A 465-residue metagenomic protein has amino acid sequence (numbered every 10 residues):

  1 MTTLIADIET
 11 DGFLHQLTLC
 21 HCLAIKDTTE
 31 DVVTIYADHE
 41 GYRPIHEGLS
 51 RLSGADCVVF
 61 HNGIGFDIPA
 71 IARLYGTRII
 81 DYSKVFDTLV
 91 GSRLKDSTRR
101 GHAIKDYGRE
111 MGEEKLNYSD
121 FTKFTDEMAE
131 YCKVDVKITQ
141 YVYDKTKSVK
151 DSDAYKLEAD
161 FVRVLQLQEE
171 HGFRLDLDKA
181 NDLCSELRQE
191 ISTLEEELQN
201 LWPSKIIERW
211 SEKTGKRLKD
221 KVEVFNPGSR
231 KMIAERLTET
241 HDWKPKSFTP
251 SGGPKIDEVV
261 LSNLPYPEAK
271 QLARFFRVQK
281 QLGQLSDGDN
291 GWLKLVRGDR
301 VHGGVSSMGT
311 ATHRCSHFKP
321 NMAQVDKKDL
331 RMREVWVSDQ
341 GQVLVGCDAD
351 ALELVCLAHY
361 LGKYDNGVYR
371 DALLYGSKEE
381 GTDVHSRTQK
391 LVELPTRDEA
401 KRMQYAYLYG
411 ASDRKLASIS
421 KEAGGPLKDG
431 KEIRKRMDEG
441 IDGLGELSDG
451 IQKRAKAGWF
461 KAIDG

Functional and structural regions predicted by a protein language model:
M1-E9, L17, C22, E110 (+5 more regions): Conserved "right-hand" nucleotidyltransferase catalytic core of DNA-directed polymerases
T3-I5, C57-V58, S83, L344: Hydrophobic "anchor" residues on beta-strands that sit immediately upstream of conserved functional sites
L14, T18-H21, I25, T29-H46 (+6 more regions): Active-site-proximal helix-loop-helix substrate-binding element of RNase H-like nuclease domains
L23, I64-T77, R93-K95, I233-H241 (+1 more regions): Short active-site loop/helix that positions an aromatic residue
D56-I64, F225-N226, D348, K415: Short glycine-rich phosphate-binding loop at a beta-alpha junction
R78-Y82, S192, D242-T249, L361-G376: Cytochrome P450 catalytic domain signature, combining two hallmark sequence patches
G304-P395: Function-dense linear segments that define catalytic or interfacial modules in macromolecule-processing proteins
E399-L408: Short, amphipathic alpha-helical "recognition" segments used to contact nucleic acids or chromatin
